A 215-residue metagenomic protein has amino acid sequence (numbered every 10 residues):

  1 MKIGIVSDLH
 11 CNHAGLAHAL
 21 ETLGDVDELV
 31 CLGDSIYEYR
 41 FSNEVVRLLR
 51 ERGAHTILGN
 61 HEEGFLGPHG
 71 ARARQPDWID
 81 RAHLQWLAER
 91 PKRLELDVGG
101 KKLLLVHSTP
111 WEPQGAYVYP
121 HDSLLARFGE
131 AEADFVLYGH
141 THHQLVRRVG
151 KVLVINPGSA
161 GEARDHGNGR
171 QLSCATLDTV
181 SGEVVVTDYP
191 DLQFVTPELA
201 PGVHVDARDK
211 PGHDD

Functional and structural regions predicted by a protein language model:
M1-A54, E198, D214: N-terminal active-site segment of His-dependent metallophosphoesterases
K2-H10, K102-T109, V154-G158: Active-site-proximal beta-strand elements of phosphoester/diester hydrolases
D8, L16, L29, D34 (+7 more regions): Divalent metal-coordination and catalytic microenvironments
C11, Y39-L137, T141-Q144: Conserved catalytic scaffold of divalent metal-dependent phosphoesterases
H18-T22, E44-R47, G70-R72, Y119-P120 (+2 more regions): Short, glycine/charged-enriched secondary-structure capping and boundary segments
Y119-V184: Conserved beta-sheet core of the metallophosphoesterase superfamily
V185-T196: Short, solvent-exposed aromatic-acidic interface loops
P197-D215: Intrinsic disorder/low-complexity segments
